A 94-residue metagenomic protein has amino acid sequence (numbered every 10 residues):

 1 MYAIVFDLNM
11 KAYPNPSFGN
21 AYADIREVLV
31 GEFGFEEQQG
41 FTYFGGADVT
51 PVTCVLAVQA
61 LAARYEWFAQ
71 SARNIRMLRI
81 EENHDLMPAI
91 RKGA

Functional and structural regions predicted by a protein language model:
M1-K11: Short glycine-/aliphatic-rich beta-strand segments at the starts of folded cytosolic domains
V5, F44, L78: Residues in well-ordered beta-strands of folded domains
A12-F18, P51-C54: Short, conserved charged micro-motifs
P16-E36: Short, flexible N-terminal segments of the mature chain
V30-S71: Short, intrinsically disordered low-complexity segments
A60-R91: Short, mixed-charge low-complexity intrinsically disordered segments
